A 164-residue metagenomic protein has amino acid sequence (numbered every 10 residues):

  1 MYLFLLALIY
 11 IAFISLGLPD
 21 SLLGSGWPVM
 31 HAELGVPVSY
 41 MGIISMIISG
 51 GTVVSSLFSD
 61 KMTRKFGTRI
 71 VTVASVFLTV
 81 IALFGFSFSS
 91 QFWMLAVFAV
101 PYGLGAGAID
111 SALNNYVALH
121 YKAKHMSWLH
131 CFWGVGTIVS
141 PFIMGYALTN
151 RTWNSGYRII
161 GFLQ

Functional and structural regions predicted by a protein language model:
F4-M30, L34-V36: Extracytoplasmic
L8-I9, Q91-A99: Short hydrophobic/alpha-helical segments at membrane-entry points of transmembrane helices in Major Facilitator
G17, S21, G103-S111, I138: Small-residue-rich segments within alpha-helical transmembrane domains of MFS-like 12-TM solute carriers
S21, I48-L57, T137-I138: Residue-level signature of mid-helix packing/kink "hotspots" within the transmembrane helices of 12-pass Major
M30-H31, M62-T63, V117, F142-T152: Interfacial helix-cap and linker-helix signal at transmembrane-aqueous boundaries of multi-pass secondary transporters
V53-W93: Conserved MFS/SLC helix-loop-helix module at the cytosolic interface between two early adjacent transmembrane helices
M94, W128-Q164: Helix-loop-helix hairpin linking two adjacent transmembrane segments in secondary transporters
F98-F132: Cytoplasmic helix-loop-helix junction between adjacent transmembrane helices in 12-TM secondary transporters
